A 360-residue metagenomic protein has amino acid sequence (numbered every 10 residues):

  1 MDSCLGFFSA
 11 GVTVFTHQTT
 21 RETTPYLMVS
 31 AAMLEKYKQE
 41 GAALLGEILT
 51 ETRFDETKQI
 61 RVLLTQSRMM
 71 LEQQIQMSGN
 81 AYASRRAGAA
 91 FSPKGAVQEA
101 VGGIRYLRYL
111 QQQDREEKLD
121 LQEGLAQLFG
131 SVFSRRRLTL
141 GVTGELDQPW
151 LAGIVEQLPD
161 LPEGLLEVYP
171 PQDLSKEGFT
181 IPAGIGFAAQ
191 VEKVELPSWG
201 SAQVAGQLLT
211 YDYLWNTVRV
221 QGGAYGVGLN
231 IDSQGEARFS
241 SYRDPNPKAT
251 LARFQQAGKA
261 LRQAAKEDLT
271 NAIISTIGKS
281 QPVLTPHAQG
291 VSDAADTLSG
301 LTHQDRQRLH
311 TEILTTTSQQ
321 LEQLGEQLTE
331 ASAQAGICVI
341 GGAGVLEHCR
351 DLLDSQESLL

Functional and structural regions predicted by a protein language model:
S3-Y169, G222-L360: Charge-rich, well-structured scaffold segments of protease-associated domains
S30, R137, G141, L146 (+2 more regions): His/Glu-based metal-binding/catalytic segments typifying zinc-dependent metallopeptidases
